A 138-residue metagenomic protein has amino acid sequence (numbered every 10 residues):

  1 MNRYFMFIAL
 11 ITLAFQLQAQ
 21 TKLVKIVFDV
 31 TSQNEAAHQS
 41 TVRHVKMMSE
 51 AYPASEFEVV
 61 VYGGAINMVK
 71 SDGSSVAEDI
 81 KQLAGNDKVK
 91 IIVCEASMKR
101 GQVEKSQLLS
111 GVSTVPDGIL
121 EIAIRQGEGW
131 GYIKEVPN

Functional and structural regions predicted by a protein language model:
M1-T21: Bacterial Sec-dependent N-terminal signal peptides
Q20-N138: Secreted/extracellular ectodomain signature
